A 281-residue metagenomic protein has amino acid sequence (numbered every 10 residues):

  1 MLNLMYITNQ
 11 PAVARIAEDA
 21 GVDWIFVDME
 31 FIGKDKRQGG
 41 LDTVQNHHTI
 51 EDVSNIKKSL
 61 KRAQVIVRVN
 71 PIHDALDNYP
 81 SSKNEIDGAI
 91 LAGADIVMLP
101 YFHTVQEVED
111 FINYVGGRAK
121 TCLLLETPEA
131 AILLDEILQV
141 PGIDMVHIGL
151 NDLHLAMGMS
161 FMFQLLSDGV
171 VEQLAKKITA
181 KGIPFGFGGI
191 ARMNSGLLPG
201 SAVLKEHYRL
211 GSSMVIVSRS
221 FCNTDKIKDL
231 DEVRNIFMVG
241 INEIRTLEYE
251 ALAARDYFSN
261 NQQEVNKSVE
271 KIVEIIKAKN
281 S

Functional and structural regions predicted by a protein language model:
L2, Q10-W24, M29-D110, Y114 (+1 more regions): Active-site beta->alpha loop and helix N-cap motifs at the rims of alpha/beta catalytic domains
I7-T8, A119-E136, M159-D168, A191-P199: Active-site glycine- and acidic-residue-rich loops that bind and position anionic ligands or nucleotide-like cofactors
A17, V97, I137, G149 (+1 more regions): Conserved, mostly hydrophobic/aromatic
V22, A94, G142-I143, S212: A structural motif
I25-E30, D144-D152, V217: Non-cysteine beta-strand/loop elements that form the S-adenosyl-L-methionine
R37-D42, F111, G158-L166, Y208 (+1 more regions): C-terminal helical cap(s) of enzyme catalytic domains, especially alpha/beta-barrels
G40-N70, D110-C122, L165-G188, I236-R255: Alpha-helix-loop-beta-strand connector modules within alpha/beta enzyme cores
G142-L165, L174-K177: Histidine/lysine/aspartate-rich catalytic loop segments that bind and position anionic ligands
